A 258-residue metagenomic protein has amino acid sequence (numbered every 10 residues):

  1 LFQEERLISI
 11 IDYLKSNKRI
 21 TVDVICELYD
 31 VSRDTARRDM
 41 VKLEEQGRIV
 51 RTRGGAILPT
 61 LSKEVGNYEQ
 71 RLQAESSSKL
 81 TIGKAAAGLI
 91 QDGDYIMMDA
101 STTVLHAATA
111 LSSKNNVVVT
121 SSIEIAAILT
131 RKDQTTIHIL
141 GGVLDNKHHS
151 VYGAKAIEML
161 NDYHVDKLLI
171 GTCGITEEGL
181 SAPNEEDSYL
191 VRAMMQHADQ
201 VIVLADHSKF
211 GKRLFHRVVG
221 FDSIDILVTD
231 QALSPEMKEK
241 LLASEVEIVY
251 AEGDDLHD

Functional and structural regions predicted by a protein language model:
F2-D23, E27-L28, D34-A100, A108-S113 (+2 more regions): HTH-adjacent hinge/linker in prokaryotic transcriptional regulators
F2-E5, I11-D12, R19-I25, E45 (+1 more regions): Conserved phosphate- and dinucleotide-binding cores of soluble alpha/beta proteins, encompassing both enzyme active
I57, T103-H106, A126, T176-E177: Short, active-site-adjacent cap segments at secondary-structure transitions
V65-G66, M97, V104, A182 (+2 more regions): Amphipathic, positively biased hydrophobic alpha-helical segments used for protein targeting and membrane insertion
M97-M98, V119, N184, D230: Active-site-adjacent beta-strand anchor residues
T103-A107, F210-R213: Short glycine/serine/threonine-rich phosphate/pyrophosphate-binding segments that cradle anionic phosphate groups
